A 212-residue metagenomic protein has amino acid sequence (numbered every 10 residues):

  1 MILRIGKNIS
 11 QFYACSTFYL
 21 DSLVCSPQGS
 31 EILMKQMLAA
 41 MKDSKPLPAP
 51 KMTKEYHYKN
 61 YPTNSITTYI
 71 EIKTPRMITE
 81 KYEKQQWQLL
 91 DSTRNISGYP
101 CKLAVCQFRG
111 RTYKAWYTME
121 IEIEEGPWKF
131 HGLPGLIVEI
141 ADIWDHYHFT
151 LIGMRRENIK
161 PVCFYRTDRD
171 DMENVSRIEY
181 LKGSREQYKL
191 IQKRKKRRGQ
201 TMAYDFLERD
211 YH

Functional and structural regions predicted by a protein language model:
M1-Q86, L90-T93, P100, K114 (+1 more regions): Extracellular or lumenal secretory-pathway regions
L3, N95, K129-G132: Generic detector of intrinsically disordered, low-complexity, polar/charged segments
I96-S97, F108: Structural motif
K102-F164: Gly/Pro-enriched, hydrophobic low-complexity segments that function as extracytoplasmic propeptides/linkers
